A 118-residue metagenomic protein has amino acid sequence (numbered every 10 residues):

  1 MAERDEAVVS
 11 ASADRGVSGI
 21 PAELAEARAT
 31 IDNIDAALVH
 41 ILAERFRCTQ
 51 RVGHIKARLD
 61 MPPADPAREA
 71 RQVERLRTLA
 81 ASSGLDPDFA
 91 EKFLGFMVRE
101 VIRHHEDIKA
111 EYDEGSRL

Functional and structural regions predicted by a protein language model:
M1-L118: Domain-level signature for soluble enzymes in the chorismate/prephenate branch of the shikimate pathway
